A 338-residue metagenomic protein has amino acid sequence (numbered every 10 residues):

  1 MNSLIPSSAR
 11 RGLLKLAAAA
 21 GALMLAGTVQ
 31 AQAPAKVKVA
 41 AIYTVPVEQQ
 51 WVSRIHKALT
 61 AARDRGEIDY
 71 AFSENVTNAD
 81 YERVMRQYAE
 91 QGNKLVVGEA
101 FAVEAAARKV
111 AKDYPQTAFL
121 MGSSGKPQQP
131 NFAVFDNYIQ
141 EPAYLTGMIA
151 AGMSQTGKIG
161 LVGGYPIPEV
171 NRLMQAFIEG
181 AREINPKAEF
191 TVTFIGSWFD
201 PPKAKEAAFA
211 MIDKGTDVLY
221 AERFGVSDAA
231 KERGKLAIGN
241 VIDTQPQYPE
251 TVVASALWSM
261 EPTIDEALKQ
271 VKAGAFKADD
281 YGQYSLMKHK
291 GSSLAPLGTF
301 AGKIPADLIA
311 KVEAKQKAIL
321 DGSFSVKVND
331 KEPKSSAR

Functional and structural regions predicted by a protein language model:
I5-A17, G27-T28: Twin-arginine (Tat) signal peptide motif
K38-R65, A71-Y81, F101, P166-R172: Extracytoplasmic "Venus flytrap"
A41, N93-A100, L120-G122, K214-F224 (+1 more regions): Periplasmic-binding protein-like
L59, L145-A188, V192, D279-I304: An alpha-beta-alpha
R65-N75, N185-W198: Short beta-strand elements in bilobed, periplasmic/extracellular small-molecule ligand-binding domains
K112-N137, V241-T251: Flexible loop/hinge segments that line or gate small-molecule binding clefts
P127-I149, L161-P166, P249-P262: Short beta-strand elements at the ligand-binding edges of bilobed clamshell
K272-R338: Hinge/cleft segment of the Venus flytrap/periplasmic-binding protein
